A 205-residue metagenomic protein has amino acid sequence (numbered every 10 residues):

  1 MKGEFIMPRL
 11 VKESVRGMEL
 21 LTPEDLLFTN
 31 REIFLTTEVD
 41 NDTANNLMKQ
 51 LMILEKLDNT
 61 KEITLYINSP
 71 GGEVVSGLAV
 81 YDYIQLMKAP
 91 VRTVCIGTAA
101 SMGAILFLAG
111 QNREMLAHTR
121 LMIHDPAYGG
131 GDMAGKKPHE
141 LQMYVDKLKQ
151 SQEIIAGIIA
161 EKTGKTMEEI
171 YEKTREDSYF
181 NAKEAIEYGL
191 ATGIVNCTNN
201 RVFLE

Functional and structural regions predicted by a protein language model:
M1-E205: N-terminal organellar transit peptides
